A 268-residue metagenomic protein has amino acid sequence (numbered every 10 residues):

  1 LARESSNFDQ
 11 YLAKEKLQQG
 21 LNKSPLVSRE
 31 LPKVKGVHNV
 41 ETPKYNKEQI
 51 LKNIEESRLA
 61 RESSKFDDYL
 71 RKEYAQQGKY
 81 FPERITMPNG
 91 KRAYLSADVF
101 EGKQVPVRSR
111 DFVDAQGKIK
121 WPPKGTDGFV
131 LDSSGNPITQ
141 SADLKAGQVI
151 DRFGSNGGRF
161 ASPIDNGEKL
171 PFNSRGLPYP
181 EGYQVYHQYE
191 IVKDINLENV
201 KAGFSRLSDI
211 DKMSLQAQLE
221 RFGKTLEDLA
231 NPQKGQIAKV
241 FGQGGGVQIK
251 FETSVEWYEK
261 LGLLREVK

Functional and structural regions predicted by a protein language model:
A2-S5, D9-Q19, S28-K268: Catalytic toxin/effector domains delivered as secreted proteins or via bacterial secretion systems
